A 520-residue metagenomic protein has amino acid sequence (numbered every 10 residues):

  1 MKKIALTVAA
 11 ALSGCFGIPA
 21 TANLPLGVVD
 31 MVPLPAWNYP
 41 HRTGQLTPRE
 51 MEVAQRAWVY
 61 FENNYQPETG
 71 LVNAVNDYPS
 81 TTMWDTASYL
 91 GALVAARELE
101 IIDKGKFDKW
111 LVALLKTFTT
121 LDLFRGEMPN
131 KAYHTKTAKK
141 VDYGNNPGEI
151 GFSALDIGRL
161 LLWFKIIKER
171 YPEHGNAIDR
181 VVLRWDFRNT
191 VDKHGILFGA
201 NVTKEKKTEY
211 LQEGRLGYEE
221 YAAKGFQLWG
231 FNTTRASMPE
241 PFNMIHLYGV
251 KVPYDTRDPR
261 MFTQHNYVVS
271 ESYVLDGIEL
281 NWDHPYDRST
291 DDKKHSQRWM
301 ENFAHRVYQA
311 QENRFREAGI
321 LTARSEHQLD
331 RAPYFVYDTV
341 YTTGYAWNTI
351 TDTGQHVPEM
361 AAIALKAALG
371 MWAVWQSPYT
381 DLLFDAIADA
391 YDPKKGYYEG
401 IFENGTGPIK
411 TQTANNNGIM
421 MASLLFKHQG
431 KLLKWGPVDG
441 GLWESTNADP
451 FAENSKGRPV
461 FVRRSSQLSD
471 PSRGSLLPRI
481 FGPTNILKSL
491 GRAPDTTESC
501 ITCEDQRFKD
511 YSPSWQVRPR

Functional and structural regions predicted by a protein language model:
K2-G17: Gram-negative bacterial Sec-dependent N-terminal signal peptides
N23-R520: Ser/Thr/Asn(+Pro)-rich, low-complexity disordered segments
